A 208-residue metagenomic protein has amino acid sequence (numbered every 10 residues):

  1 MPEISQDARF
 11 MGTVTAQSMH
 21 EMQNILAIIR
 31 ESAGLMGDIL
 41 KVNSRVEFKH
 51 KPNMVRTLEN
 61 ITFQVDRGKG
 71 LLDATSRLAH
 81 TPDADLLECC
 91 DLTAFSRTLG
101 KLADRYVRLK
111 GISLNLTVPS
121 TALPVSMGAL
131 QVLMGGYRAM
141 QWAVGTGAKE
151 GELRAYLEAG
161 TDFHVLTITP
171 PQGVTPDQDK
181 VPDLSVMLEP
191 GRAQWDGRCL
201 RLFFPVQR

Functional and structural regions predicted by a protein language model:
M1-F10, F48, R208: Conserved signal-transmission helix
D7, E88, T121, M127-V132: Conserved ATP-binding motifs of the histidine kinase catalytic
G12-A33, G128-G151, K180-M187: Conserved ATP-binding N-box helix of the HATPase_c
S32, G37, N43, H50-L109: Conserved DHp (HisKA) dimerization/phosphotransfer helix of two-component histidine kinases, i.e., the long coiled-coil
S113-L123, G160: Conserved catalytic submotifs in the C-terminal HATPase_c
A148-F163, I168-T169: Short beta-strand/loop element within the Bergerat-fold HATPase_c
T167-T169, D196-R208: Short C-terminal beta-strand
V174-C199: ATP phosphate-binding glycine-rich loop and adjacent ATP-lid/helix-beta elements within ATP-binding kinase/ATPase
